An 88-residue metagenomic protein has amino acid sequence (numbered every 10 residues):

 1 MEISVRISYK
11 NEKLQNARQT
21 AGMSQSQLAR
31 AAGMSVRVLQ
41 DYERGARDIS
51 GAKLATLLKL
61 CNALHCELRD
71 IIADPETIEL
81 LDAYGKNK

Functional and structural regions predicted by a protein language model:
M1-T20: A short, Lys/Arg-rich alpha-helix, primarily the initiator
I3-S4, I72-K88: Short, charged recognition helix plus adjacent turn of helix-turn-helix-like nucleic-acid-binding domains
L14, L28-A29, L39-Y42, I71: Conserved hydrophobic/aromatic packing and binding residues within compact polymer-binding modules
Q19, R30, N62: Alpha-helical residues within the helix-turn-helix
G22, A46-K59: Short, basic-rich loop-to-helix N-cap that marks the start of a DNA-contacting helix
M34-S50: Recognition helix of helix-turn-helix/homeodomain-like DNA-binding domains that insert into the DNA major groove
L54-D70: DNA major-groove recognition helix of helix-turn-helix/homeodomain DNA-binding modules
